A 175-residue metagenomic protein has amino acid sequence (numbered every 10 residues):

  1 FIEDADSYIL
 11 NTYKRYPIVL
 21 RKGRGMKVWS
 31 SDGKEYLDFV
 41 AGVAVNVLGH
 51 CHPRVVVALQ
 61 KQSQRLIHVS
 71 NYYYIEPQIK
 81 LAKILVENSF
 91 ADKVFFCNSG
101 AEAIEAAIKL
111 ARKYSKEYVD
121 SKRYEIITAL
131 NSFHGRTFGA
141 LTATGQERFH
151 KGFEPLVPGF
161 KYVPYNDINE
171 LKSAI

Functional and structural regions predicted by a protein language model:
F1-R24, A41: Active-site-adjacent loop/helix segments that line or gate small-molecule/cofactor pockets in enzymes
S7, E35-S121, E125-I127, G135: Glycine-rich loop-to-alpha-helix module at the N-terminal edge of alpha/beta enzyme cores
Y13-K14, A82-K83, K113, E147-F149 (+1 more regions): A generic local structural motif
V19-R21, V86-S89, Y118-D120, G152-P155 (+1 more regions): Solvent-exposed alpha-helices and their adjacent loops that cap or buttress functional pockets in soluble metabolic
L20, C51, P77, V163-N166: Short secondary-structure boundary/capping elements
S30-S31: Short, acidic, Ser/Thr-enriched surface-loop or helix-capping motifs
L130-I175: PLP-dependent aminotransferase-class I/II
